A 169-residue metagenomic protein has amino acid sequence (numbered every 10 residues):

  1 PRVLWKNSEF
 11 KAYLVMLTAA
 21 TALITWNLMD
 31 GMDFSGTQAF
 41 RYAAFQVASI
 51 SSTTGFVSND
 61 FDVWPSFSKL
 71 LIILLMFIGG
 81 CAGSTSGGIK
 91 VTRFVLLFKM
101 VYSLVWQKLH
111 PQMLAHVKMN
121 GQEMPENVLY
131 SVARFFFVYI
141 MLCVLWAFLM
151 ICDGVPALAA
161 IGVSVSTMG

Functional and structural regions predicted by a protein language model:
P1-G169: Membrane-proximal intracellular helices of multi-pass ion channels
